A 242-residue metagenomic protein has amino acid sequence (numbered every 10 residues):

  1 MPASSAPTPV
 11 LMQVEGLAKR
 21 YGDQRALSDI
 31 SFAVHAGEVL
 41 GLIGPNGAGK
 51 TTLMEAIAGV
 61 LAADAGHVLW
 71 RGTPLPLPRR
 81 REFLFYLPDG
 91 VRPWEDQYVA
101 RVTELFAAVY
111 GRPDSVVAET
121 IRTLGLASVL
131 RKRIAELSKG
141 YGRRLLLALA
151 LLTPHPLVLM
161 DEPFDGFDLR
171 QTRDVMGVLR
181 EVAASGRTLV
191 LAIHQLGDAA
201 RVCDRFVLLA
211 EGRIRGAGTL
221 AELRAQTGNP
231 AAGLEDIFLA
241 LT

Functional and structural regions predicted by a protein language model:
A58: Helix-to-loop junction immediately C-terminal to a conserved catalytic motif
G66-R79: Conserved ABC transporter NBD signature motif
E104, D114-V129: Conserved ABC ATPase "signature" region
V158-E162: Catalytic Walker B motif of ABC-type/P-loop ATPase nucleotide-binding domains
A199-R201: A short, surface-exposed alpha-helical micro-motif characterized by mixed small hydrophobic and charged/polar residues
A217-G218: ABC ATPase "signature
